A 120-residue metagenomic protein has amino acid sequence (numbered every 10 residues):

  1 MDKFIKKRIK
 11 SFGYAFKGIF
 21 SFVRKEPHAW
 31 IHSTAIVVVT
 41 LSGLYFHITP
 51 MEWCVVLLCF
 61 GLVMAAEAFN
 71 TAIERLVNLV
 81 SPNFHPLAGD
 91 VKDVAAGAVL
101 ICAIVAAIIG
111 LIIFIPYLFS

Functional and structural regions predicted by a protein language model:
D2-A72, V80, F84-L87, A96-S120: Hydrophobic alpha-helical transmembrane segments
V91: Short basic (Lys/Arg) and small-residue
